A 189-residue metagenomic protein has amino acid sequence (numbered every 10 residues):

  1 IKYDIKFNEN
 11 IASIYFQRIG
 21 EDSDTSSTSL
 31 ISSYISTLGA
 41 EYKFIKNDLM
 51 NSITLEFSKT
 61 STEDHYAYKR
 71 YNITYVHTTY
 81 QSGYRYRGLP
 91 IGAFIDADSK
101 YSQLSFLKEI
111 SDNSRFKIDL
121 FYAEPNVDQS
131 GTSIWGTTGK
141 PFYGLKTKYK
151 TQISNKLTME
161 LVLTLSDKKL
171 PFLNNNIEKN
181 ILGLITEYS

Functional and structural regions predicted by a protein language model:
I1-S189: Exposed, low-structure sequence patches enriched in small/polar residues
